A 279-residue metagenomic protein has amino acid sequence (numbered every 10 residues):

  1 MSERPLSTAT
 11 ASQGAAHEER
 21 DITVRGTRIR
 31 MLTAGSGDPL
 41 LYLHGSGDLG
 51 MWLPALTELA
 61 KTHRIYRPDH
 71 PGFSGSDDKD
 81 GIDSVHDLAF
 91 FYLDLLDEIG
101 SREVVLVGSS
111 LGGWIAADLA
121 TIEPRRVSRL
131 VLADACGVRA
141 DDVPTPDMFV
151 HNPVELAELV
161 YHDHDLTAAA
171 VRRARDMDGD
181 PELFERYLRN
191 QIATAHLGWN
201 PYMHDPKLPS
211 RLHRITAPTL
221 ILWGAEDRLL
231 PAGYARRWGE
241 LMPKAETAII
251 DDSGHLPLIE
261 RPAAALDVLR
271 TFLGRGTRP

Functional and structural regions predicted by a protein language model:
A15, D180-S210, R214: Hydrophobic, aromatic-rich cap/lid helix
R25-G75: Conserved HGGG/HGGXW glycine-rich cap/lid loop of the alpha/beta-hydrolase fold
Y66-V107, I259, D267: Active-site loop/oxyanion-hole signature of alpha/beta-hydrolase fold enzymes
G108, G112, A116: Gly/Ala-rich beta-loop-alpha elbow adjacent to hydrolase catalytic centers
A117-I122, S128-L159: Flexible "cap/lid" loop of the alpha/beta hydrolase fold
I215, I221-W223: Short beta-strand/loop motif that positions the catalytic acidic residue of the alpha/beta-hydrolase fold
E226-L230: Acidic catalytic loop of the alpha/beta-hydrolase fold
A245-P279: Catalytic active-site module of serine/aspartate enzymes centered on a nucleophile-bearing elbow/loop
